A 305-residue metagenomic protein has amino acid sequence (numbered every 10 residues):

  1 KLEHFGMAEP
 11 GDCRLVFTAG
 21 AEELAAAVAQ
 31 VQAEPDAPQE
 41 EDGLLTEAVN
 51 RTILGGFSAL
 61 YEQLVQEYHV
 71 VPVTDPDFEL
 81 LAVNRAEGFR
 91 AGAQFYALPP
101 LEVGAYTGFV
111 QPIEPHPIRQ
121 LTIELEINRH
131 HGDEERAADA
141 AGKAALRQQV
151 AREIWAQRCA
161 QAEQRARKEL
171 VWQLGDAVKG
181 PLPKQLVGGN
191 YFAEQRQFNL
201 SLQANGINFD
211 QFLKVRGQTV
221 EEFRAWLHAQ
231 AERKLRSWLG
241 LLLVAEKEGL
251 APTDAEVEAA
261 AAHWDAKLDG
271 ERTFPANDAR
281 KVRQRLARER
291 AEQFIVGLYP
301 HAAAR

Functional and structural regions predicted by a protein language model:
K1-R305: FKBP-type peptidyl-prolyl cis-trans isomerases
